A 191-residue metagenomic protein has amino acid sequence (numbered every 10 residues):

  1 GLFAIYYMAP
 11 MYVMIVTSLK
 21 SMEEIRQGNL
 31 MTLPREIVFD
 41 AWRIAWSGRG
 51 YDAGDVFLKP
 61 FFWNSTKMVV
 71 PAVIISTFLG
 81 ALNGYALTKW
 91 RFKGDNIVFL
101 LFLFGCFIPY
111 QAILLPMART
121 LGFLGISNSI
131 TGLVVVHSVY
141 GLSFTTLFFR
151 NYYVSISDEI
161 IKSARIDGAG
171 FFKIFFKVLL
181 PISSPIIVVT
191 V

Functional and structural regions predicted by a protein language model:
G1-V191: A structural signal for multi-pass alpha-helical bundles of membrane permease subunits that mediate small-molecule
